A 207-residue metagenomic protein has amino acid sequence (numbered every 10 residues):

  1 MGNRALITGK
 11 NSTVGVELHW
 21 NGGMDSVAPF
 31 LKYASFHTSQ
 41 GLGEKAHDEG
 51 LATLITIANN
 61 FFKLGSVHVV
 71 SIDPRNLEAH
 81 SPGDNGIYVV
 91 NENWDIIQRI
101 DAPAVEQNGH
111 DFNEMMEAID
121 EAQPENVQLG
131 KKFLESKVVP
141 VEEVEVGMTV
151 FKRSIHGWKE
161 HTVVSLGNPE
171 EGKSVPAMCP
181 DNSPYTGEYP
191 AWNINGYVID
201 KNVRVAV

Functional and structural regions predicted by a protein language model:
N3-G9: Short beta-strand scaffold segments in enzyme catalytic cores
G9, G23-S26, F36-G41: Catalytic phosphate/metal-binding cores of nucleic-acid and nucleotide-processing enzymes, i.e., regions that mediate
V16-S26, N182: Short, solvent-exposed aromatic-acidic interface loops
S35-L134: Low-complexity intrinsically disordered segments
L134-V146: Mixed-charge, Lys/Arg-rich low-complexity intrinsically disordered regions
G157-N168: Short beta-strand-centered aromatic/proline hotspots
C179-V207: Intrinsically disordered, low-complexity, charged/polar segments
